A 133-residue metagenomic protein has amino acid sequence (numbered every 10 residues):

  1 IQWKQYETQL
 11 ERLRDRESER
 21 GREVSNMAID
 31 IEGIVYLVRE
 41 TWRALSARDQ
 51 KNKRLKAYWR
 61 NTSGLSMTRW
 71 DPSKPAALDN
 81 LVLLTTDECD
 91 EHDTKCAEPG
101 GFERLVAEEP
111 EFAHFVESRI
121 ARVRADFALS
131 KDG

Functional and structural regions predicted by a protein language model:
I1-K51, D71-S73: Short, charged surface segments at domain edges that flank catalytic/cofactor-binding sites
Q2, E32, R54, E108-E111 (+1 more regions): A general marker of short, structured functional hotspots
E11-R14, Q50, L78, P110 (+1 more regions): Amphipathic alpha-helical interaction segments
W42-L45, K51-A57, A97, R104-A107: Family-specific functional microsites
R48-L83, T94: Histidine-centered nuclease catalytic patch
L81-E111: Short Cys/His-centered divalent metal-binding micro-motifs
F112-S130: Short Fe-S-cluster ligation motifs
